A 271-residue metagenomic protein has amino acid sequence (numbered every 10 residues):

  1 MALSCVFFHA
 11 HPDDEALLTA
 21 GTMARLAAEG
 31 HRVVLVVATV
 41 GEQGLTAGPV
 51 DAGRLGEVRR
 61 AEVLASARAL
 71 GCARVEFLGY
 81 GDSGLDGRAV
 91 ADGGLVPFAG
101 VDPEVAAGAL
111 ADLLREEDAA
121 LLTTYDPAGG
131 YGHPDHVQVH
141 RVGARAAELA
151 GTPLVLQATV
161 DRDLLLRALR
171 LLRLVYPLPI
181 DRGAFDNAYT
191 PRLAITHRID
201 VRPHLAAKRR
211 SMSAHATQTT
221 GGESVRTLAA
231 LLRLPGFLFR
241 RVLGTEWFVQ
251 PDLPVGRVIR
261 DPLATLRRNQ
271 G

Functional and structural regions predicted by a protein language model:
M1-D118, R145, V249-D252: Active-site rim/loop-helix segments in enzyme catalytic domains that contact anionic ligands
A2-V6, V90-A91, L95, G100-G271: Metal-dependent de-N-acetylase/amidase catalytic core
